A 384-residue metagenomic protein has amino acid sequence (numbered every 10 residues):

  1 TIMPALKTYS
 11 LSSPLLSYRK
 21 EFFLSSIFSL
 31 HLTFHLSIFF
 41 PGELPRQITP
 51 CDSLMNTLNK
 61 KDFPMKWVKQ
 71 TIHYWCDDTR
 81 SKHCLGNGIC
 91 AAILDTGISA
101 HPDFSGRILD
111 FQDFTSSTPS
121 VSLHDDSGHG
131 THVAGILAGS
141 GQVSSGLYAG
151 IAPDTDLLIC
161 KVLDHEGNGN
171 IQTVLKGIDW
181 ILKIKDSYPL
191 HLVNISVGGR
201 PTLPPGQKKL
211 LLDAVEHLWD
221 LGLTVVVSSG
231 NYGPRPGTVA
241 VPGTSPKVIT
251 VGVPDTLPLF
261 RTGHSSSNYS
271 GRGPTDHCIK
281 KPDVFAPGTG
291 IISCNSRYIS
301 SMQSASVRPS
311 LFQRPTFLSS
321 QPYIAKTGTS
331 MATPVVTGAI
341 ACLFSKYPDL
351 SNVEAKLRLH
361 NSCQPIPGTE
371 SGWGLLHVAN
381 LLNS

Functional and structural regions predicted by a protein language model:
I2-R80: Autoinhibitory propeptides
C51-I93, T115-D126, S265-G273, H377: N-terminal domain-start motif of subtilase-like serine proteases
R80-A91, G97-D110, V121-Q172, Y188-H191 (+4 more regions): Subtilisin-like serine protease catalytic core
L85, E216-D220, F285: Anion (oxyanion) recognition and catalysis
T96-A100, D255-P258, T289-G290, Q364-P365: Acidic glycine-/aspartate-rich tracts in secreted/extracellular proteins
A134-L137, L158-D164, V284, G288-S371: Hydrolase catalytic cores
L163-K247, V253, D276-I279, S300 (+3 more regions): Substrate-binding/access-modulating region of protease and related hydrolase catalytic domains
G230, N380-S384: Secreted peptidase-domain scaffold signal
